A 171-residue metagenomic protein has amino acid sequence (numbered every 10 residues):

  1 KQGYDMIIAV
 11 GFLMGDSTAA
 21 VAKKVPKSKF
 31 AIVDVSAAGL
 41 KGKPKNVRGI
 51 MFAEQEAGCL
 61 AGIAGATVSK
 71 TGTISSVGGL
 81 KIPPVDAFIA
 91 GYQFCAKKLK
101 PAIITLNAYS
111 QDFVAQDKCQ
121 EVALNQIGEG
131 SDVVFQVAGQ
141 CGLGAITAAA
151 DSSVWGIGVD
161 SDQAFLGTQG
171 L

Functional and structural regions predicted by a protein language model:
K1-L171: A residue-level marker of the well-folded mature domains of exported/periplasmic proteins
